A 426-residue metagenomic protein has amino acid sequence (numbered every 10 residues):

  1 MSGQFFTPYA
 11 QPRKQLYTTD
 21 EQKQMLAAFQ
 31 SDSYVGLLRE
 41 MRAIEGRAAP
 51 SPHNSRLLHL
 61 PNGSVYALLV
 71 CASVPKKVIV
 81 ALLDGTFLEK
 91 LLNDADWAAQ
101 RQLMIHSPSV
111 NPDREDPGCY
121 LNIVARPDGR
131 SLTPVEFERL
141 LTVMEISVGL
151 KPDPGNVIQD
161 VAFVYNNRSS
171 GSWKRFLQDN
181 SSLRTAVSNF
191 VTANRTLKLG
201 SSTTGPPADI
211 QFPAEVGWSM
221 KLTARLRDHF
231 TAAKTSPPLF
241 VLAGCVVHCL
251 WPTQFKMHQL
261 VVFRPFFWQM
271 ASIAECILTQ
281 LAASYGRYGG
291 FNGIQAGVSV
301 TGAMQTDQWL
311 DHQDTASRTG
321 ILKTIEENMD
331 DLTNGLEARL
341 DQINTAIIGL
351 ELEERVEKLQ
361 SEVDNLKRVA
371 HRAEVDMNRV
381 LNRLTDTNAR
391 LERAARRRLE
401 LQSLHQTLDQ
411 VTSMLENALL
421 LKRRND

Functional and structural regions predicted by a protein language model:
M1-A214, W218-D426: Boundary/linker segments flanking structured domains
